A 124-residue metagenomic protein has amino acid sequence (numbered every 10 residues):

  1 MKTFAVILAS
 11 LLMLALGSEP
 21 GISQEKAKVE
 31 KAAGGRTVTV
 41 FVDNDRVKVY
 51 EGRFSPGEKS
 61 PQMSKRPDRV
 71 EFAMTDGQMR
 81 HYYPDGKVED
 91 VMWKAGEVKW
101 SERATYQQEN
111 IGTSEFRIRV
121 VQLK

Functional and structural regions predicted by a protein language model:
M1-A5: Positively charged n-region of N-terminal signal peptides that target proteins for export
V6-G17: Bacterial N-terminal signal peptides
G34-P61, P67-E71, V121: A short glycine-rich, His/Asp/Glu-containing loop-to-beta-strand
D43-R46, G86-R103: Short acidic-glycine-tyrosine-enriched beta hairpin
G57-P61, E97-I111: Histidine-centered metal-chelating micro-motifs
K65-D85: Glycine- and acidic-residue-biased ligand/ion/polar-headgroup-sensing regions
D76, R103-K124: Ligand-binding loop in jelly-roll beta-barrel domains
